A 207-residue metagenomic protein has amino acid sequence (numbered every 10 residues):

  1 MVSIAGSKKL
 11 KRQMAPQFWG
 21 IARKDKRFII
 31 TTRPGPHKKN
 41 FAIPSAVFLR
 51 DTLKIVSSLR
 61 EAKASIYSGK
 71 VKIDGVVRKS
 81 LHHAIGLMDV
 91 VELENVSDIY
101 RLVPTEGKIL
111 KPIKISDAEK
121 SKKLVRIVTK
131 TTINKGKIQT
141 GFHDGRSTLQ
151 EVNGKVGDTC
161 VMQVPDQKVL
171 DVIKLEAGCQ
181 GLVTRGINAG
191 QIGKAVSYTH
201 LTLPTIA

Functional and structural regions predicted by a protein language model:
M1-I55: N-terminal, Lys/Arg-enriched amphipathic/low-complexity engagement segments that precede the first folded domain
K39-I85: A basic, amphipathic helix-loop patch mediating RNA/tRNA/ribosome contacts
K70-I109: S4-like RNA-binding module at protein N-termini
G107-V152: Surface-exposed beta-loop interaction hotspot
I173-T184: Short coil-to-beta transition motif at edge beta-strands of beta-rich domains
Q191-S197: Short beta-strand-centered aromatic/proline hotspots
Y198-T205: Conserved small/polar residues in nucleotide/adenosyl-binding loops
